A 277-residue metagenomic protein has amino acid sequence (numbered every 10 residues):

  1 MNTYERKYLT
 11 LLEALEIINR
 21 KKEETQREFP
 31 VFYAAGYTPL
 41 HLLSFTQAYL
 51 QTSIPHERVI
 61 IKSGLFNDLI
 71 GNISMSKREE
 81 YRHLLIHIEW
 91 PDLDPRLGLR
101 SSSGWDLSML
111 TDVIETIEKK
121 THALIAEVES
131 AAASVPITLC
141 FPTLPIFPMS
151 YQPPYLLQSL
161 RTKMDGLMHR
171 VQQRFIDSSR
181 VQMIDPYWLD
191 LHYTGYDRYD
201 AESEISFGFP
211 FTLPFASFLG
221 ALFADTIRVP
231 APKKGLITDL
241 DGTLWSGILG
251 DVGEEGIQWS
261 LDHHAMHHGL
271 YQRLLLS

Functional and structural regions predicted by a protein language model:
M1-L240, L244-S260: Extracellular glycan-modifying ectodomains
W259-S277: Short, acidic loop-to-helix structural element flanking the phosphoryl-transfer center in phosphate-processing enzymes
